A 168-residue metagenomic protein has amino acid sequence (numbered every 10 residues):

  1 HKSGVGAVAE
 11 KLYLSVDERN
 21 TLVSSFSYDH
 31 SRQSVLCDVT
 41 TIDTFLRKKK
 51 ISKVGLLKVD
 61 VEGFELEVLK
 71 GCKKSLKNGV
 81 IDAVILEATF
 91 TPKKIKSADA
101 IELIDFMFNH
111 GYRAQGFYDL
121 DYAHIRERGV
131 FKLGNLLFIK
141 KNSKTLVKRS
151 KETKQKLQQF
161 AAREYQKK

Functional and structural regions predicted by a protein language model:
H1-K168: Phosphate/nucleotide-binding beta-alpha loop and adjacent structural elements of enzyme active sites
